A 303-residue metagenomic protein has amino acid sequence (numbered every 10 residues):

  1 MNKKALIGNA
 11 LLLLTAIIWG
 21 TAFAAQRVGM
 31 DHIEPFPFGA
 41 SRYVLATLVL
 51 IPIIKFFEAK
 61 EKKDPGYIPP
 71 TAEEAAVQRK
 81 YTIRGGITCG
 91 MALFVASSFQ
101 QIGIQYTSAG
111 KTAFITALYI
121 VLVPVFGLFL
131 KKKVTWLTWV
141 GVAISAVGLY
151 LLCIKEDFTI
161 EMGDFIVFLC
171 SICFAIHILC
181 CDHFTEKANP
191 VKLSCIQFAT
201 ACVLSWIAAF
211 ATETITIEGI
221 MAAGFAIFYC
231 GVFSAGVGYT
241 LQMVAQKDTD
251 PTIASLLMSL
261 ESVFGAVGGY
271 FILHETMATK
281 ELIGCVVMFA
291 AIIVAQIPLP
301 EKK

Functional and structural regions predicted by a protein language model:
M1-A40, G90-M91, V95, F99-I102 (+3 more regions): Glycine-/small-residue-enriched transmembrane alpha-helix faces in small-molecule transporters and effluxers
K4-N9, H32-A40, Q78-T82, W139 (+3 more regions): Juxtamembrane helix-entry segments on the extracytoplasmic side of multipass membrane proteins
G20, A24, G90, F94 (+8 more regions): Hydrophobic/small/kink-forming positions within alpha-helical transmembrane segments of polytopic membrane proteins
A22-F23, I54-T116, L151, G231-T249: Specific transmembrane alpha-helical segments of multi-pass solute transporters/efflux pumps, especially DMT/EamA
F36, A46-L50, V123-P124, T159-E213 (+1 more regions): Transmembrane alpha-helical segments that form core, pore/gating elements of small-molecule transporters/exporters
G39-S41, T112-L118, C181-C202, A235-F271: Helix-helix packing/entry segments at the starts of transmembrane helices
Y43, I51-A59, Y67-P69, A223-F225 (+1 more regions): C-terminal-most transmembrane helix of multi-pass membrane proteins
L50, V134-I154, F174, S205 (+1 more regions): Hydrophobic transmembrane alpha-helices of multi-pass small-molecule transport proteins
